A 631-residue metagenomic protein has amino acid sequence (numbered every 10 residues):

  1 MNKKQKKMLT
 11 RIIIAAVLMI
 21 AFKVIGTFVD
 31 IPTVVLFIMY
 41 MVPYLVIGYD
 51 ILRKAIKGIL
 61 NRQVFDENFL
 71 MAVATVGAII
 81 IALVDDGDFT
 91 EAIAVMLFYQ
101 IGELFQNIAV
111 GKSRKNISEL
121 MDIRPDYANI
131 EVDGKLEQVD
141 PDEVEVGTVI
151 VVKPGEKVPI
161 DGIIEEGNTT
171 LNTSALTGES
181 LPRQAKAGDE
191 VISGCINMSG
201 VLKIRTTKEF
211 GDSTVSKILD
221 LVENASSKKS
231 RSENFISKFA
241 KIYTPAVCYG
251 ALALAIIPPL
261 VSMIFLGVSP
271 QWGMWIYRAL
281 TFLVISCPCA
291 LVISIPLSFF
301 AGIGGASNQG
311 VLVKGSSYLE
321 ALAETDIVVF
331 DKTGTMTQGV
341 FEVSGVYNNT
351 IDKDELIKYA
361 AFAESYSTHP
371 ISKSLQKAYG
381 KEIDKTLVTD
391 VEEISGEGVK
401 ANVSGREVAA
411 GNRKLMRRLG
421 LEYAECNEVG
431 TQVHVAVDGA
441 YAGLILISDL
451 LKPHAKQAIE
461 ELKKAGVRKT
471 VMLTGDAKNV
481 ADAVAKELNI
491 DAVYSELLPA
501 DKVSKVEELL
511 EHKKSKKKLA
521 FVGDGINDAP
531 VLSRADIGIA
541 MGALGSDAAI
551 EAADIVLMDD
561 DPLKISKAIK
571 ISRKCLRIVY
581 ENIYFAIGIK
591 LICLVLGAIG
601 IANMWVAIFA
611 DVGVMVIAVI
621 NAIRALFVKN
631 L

Functional and structural regions predicted by a protein language model:
M1-I14, Y243: N-terminal membrane topogenic signal
A16-V17, F235-L266, T281-F299, Y580-F609: Bilayer-spanning, highly hydrophobic alpha-helical transmembrane segments
K23, Y40-Y127, E131, E143-E145 (+7 more regions): Actuator/coupling domain of P-type ATPases
M41-Y44, Q100, I242, Q271-A290 (+2 more regions): Small-residue-enriched core segments of transmembrane alpha-helices in multipass membrane transport and channel
L60, E67-A74, L176, Y277 (+2 more regions): Conserved catalytic phosphorylation-site environment of P-type ATPases
K153, V343-K469, K478, I490-V506: P-type ATPase nucleotide-binding
G250, K513-K516, A553, M558-L631: Membrane-embedded transport module
V403-G405, T431, V437-E581, I589: Conserved ATP-binding TGD loop and adjacent catalytic N/P-domain core of P-type ATPases
